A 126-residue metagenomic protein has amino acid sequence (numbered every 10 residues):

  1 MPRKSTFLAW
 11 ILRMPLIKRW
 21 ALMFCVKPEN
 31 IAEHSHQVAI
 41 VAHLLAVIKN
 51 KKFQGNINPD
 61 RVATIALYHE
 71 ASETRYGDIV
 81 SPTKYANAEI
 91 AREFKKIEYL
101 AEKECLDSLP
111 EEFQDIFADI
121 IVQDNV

Functional and structural regions predicted by a protein language model:
K4-L22: Short alpha-helical hairpin
W20-V26, A32-S35, K51, L67 (+3 more regions): Acidic/histidine-enriched, beta-strand-rich ligand/metal-binding domains
K27-D60: Alpha-helical phosphate/pyrophosphate-handling elements in metalloenzyme active cores
V38-A42, E98-D107: An active-site-proximal "capping" alpha-helix that borders the catalytic cofactor pocket
I40-A46, D60-I79: Active-site alpha-helical segments that house and flank conserved acidic catalytic motifs for diphosphate chemistry
A46-N50, S72-T83, L109-A118: Membrane-helix exit/interface motif
I57-A63, D107-V126: Histidine/acidic-rich helix-loop-helix segments that form or flank divalent-metal centers in metalloenzyme catalytic
A86-E102: Divalent-cation-assisted or electrostatically stabilized phosphate/pyrophosphate-binding catalytic cores
